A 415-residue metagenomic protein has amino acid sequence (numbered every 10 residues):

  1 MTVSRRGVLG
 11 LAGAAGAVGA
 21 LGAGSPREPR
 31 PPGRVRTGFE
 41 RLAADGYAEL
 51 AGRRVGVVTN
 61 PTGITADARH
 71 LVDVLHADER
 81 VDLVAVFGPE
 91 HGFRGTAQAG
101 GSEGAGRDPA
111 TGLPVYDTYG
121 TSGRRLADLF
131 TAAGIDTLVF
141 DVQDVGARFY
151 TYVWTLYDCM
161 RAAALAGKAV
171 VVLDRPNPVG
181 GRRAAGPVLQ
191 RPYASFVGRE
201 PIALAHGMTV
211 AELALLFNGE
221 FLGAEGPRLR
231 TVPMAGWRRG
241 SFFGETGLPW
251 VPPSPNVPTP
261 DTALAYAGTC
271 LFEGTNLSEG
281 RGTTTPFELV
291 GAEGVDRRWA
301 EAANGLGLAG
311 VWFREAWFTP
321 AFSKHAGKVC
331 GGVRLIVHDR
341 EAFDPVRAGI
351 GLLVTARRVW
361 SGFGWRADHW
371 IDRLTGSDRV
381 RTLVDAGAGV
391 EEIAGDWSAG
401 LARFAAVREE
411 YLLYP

Functional and structural regions predicted by a protein language model:
M1-V3: N-terminal secretory signal peptides
G7-P26: N-terminal export signals
G22-E40: C-terminal segment of N-terminal export signals and the immediately downstream linker at the start of the mature
G95-A99, V172-Y193: Glycine-rich, charge-decorated loop segments at or immediately adjacent to ligand/cofactor-binding or catalytic sites
G101-A133, A147: Glycine-rich oxoanion-binding loops at beta->alpha junctions
S195-A263: Conserved anion/nucleotide-ligand pocket segment
W237-E315: Glycine-rich, aromatic-lined ligand/substrate-binding cores of catalytic and carbohydrate-binding domains
G291-G395: Conserved functional hotspot residues or short segments at active or partner-binding sites across diverse domains
